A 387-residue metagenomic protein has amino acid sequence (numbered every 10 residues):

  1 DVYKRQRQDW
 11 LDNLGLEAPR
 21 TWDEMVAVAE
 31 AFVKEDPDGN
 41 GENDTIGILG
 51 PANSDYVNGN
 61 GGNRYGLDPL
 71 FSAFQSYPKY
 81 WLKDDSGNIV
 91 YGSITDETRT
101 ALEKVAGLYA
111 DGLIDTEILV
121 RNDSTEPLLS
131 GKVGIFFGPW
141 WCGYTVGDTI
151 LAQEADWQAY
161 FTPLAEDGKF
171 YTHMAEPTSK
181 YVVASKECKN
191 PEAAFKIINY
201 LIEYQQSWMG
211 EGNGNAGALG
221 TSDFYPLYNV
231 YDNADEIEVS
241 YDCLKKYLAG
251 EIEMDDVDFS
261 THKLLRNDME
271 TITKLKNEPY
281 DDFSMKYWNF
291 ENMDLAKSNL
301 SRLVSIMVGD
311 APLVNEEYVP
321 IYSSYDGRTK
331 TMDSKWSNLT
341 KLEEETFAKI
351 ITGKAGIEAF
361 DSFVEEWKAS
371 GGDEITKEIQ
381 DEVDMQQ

Functional and structural regions predicted by a protein language model:
V2-Y3: Short, small-residue-biased leader/transition segments that mark boundaries at the very start of proteins
E17, P78-D96, A165-T172, Y225-D256 (+1 more regions): Short, solvent-exposed loop/beta-turn-alpha elements that line the ligand-binding surface or hinge of extracytoplasmic
V28-A31, V105, K180-M209, P279 (+1 more regions): Bilobed periplasmic-binding protein/Venus flytrap-like ligand-binding cleft at the lobe interface of extracytoplasmic
D38-T45, G112: Acidic, glycine-anchored loop motifs typical of Ca2+
D84-D115, F161-A165, M254-E270: Glycine-centered hinge/linker elements that transmit conformational signals in sensory and ligand-binding systems
S130-C142: Alpha-to-beta junction loops
V146-K169: Ligand-binding "clamshell"
Q206-E345, K354: Conserved small-residue motifs centered on glycine
